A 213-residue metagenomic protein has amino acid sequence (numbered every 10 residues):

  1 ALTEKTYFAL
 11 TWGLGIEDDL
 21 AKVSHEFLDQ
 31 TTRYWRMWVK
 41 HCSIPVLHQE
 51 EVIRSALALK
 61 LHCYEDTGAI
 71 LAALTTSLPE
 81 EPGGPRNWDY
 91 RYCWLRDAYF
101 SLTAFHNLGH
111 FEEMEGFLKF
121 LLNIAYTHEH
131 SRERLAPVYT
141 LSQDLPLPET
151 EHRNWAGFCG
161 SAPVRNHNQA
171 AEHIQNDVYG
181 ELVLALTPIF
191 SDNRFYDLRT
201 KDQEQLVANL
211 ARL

Functional and structural regions predicted by a protein language model:
A1-L213: Acidic, mature catalytic/reactive cores of soluble proteins
